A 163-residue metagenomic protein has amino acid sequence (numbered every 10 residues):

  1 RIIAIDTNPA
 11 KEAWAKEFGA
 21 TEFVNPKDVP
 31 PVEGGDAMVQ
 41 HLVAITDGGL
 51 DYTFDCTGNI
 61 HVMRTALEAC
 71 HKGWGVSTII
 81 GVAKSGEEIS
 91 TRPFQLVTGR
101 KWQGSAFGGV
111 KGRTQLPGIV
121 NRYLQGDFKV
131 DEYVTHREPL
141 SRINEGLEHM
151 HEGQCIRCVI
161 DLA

Functional and structural regions predicted by a protein language model:
R1-T65: Adenosine-nucleotide cofactor-binding segment
N8, A83, G108: Residues in the short beta-alpha loop(s) of Rossmann-like NAD(P)-binding domains
G19-V24, A44-I45, Q95-V97, V120-Y123 (+1 more regions): Short, hinge-like loop/turn segments at secondary-structure boundaries
T21, G75, I156: Short acidic/polar active-site loop segments enriched in Thr and Asp
G48, R64-E68, R113-A163: C-terminal hydrophobic helical "lid"/dimerization subdomain of Rossmann-like NAD(P)H-dependent oxidoreductases
G58, G81-V82: Short glycine-/small-residue-rich Rossmann-like dinucleotide-binding loops
C70-K72: Helix-to-beta-strand junctions that scaffold the AdoMet/dcAdoMet cofactor pocket in Class I SAM-dependent enzymes
V76-T78, S90-E132: Rossmann-fold dehydrogenase core element
